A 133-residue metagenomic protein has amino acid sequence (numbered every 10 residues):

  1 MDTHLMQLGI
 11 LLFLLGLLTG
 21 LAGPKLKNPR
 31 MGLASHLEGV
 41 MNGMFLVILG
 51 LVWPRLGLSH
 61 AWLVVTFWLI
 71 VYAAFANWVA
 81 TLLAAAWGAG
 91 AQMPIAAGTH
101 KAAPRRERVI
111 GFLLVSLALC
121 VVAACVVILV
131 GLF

Functional and structural regions predicted by a protein language model:
D2-A22, L33-W53, W68-A85, S116-I128: Hydrophobic cores of alpha-helical transmembrane segments in multi-pass integral membrane proteins
L8, V65, V109-I110: Alpha-helical transmembrane segments of integral membrane proteins
A22-N28: Juxtamembrane "helix-exit" motif on the non-cytosolic side of transmembrane helices
K27, G57-L58: Short helix-capping/hinge motifs at transmembrane helix termini and TM-loop junctions
L58-H100: Mid-chain, well-packed structural core segment of small domains
A102-V121: Individual transmembrane alpha-helices with interfacial aromatic-anchor signatures
L129-F133: Cytosolic juxtamembrane helix at the C-terminal end of the final transmembrane segment
